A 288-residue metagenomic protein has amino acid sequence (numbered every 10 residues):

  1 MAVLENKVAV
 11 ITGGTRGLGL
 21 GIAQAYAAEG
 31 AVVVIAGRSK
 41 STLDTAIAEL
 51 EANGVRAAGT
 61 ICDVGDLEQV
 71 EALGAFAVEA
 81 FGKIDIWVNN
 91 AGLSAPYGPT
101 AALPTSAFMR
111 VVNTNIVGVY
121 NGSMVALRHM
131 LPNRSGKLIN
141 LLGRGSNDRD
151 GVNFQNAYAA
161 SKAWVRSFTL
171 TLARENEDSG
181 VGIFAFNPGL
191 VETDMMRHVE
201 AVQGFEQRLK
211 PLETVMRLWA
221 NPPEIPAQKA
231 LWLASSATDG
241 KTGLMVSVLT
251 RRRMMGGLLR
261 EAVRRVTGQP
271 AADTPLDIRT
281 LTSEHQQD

Functional and structural regions predicted by a protein language model:
V8, T15-G17, S39: Conserved glycine-rich cofactor-binding loop
E29-T45: Conserved glycine-rich Rossmann-like NAD(P)H-binding loop of the short-chain dehydrogenase/reductase
S41, I61-L73, T105: The beta1-alpha1 cofactor-binding region of Rossmann-like NAD(H)/NADP(H)-dependent oxidoreductases
G98-T100, A107-M109: Substrate-binding pocket helix/loop in short-chain dehydrogenase/reductase
S123-M124, L170: A short, exposed helix-loop element centered on a Lys and neighboring polar residues
K137-W164, T169-L170, R174-E177, L190: Catalytic loop of short-chain dehydrogenase/reductase
A185, G204-R264, L281: C-terminal helical subdomain
